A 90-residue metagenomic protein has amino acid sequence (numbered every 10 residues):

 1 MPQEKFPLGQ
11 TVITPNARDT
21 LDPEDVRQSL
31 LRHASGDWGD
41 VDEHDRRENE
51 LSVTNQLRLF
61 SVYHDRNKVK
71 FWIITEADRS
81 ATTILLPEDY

Functional and structural regions predicted by a protein language model:
P2-S61: Compact soluble domain cores
Q56-Y90: Short, compact, well-ordered microdomains
